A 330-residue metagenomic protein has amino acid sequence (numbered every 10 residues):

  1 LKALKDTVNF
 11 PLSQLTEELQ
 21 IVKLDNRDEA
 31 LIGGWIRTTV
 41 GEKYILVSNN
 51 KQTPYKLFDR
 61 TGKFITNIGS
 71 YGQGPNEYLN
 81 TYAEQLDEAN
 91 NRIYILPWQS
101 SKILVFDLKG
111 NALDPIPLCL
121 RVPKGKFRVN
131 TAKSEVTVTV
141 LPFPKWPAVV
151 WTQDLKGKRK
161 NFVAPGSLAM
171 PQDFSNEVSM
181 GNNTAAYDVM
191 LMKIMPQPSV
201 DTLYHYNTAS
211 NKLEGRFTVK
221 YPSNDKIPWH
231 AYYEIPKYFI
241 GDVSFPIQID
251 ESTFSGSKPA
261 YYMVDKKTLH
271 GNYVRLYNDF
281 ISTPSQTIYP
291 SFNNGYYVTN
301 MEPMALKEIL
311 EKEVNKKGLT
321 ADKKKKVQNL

Functional and structural regions predicted by a protein language model:
L1-I21: Blade/loop signatures of beta-propeller domains
T7, L19-T53: Beta-strand-rich domains and repeat architectures in extracellular enzymes and scaffolds, especially beta-propellers
D25-A30, G34, K63-N90, L96-P97 (+1 more regions): Blade-loop segments of beta-propeller domains
D28, G69-N76, L118-K124, G166-P171 (+2 more regions): Short coil/turn segments at the loop-to-beta-strand junctions that recur within blades of beta-propeller repeat folds
G33-R37, L79-E84, R121-V129, P171-G181 (+2 more regions): Repeated scaffold domains used in trafficking and secretory/extracellular systems, primarily beta-propellers
G41-N50, N91-P97, S134-P144, A185-P198 (+2 more regions): Short beta-strand elements that form the blades of beta-propeller/WD-repeat-like and other beta-sheet-rich scaffold
L96-A148, N161-P171: Asp-box/WD-like beta-propeller blade repeats and closely related beta-sheet repeat scaffolds
E214-Y232, M263-N294: Conserved blade-ending motifs and adjacent loop-strand segments that build the rim/top face of beta-propeller domains
